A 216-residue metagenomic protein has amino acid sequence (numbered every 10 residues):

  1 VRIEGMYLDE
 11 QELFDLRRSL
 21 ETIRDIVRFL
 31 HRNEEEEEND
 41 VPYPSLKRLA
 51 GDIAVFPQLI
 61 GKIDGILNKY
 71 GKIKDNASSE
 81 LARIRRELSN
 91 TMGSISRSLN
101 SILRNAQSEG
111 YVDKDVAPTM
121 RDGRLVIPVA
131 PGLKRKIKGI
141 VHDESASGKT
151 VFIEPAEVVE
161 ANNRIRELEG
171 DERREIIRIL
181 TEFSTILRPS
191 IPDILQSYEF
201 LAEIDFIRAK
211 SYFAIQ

Functional and structural regions predicted by a protein language model:
V1-E80, I84, S190-D193, S197-S211: Conserved amphipathic alpha-helical "coupling/scaffold" segments that transmit conformational changes between domains
L16, L20-I23, A77, L81-I102 (+4 more regions): Amphipathic alpha-helical coiled-coil segments
E38-L49, F152-N163, E182-I186: Long amphipathic alpha-helical coiled-coil segments
D64-G71, A156, G170-R173: Charged, surface-exposed alpha-helical interface/stalk elements
A82-L133, F213-A214: Extended, Lys/Arg-enriched charged tracts that mediate electrostatic binding to polyanionic substrates
V112-K114, K138, L201: A generic local structural motif
V116-A117, R121-F152, N162, Q216: SMC-family hinge/dimerization module
